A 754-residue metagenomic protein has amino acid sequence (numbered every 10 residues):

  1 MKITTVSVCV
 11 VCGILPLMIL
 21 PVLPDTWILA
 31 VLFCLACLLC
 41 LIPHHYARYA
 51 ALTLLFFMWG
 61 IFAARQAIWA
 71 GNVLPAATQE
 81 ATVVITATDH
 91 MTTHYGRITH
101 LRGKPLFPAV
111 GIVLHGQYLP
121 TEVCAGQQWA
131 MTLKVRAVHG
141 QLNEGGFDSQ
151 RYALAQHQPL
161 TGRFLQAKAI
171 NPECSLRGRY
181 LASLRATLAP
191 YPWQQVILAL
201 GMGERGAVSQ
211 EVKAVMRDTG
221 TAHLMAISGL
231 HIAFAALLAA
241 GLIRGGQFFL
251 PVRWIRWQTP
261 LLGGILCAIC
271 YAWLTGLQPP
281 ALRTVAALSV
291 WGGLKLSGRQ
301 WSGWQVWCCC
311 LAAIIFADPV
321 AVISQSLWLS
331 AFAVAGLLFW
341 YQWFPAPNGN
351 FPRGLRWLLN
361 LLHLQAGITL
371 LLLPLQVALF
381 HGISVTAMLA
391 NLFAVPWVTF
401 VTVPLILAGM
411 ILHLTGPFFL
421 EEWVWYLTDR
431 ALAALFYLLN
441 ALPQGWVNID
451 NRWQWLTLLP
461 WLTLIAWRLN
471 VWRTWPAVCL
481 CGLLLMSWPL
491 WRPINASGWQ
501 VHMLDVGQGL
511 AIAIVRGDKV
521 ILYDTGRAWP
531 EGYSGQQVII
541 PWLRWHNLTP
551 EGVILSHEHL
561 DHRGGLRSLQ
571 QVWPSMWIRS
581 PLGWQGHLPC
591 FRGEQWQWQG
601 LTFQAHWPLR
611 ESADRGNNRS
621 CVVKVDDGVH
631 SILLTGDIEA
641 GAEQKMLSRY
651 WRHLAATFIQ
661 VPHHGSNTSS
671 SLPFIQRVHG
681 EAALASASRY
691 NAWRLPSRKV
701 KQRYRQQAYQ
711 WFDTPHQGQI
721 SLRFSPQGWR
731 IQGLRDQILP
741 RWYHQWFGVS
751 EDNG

Functional and structural regions predicted by a protein language model:
M1-V73, E80-V84, I243-I255, T259 (+6 more regions): Transmembrane helix-bundle segments that form internal channels/tunnels in multi-pass membrane proteins, characterized
V22-L23, A272-A281, L296-Q300, A317-L327 (+2 more regions): Membrane-interface helix caps and helix-loop-helix hairpins in membrane proteins
L54-H223, Y533, Q537-P541, W545-T549 (+7 more regions): Membrane-interface helix/helix-cap signal primarily in integral membrane proteins
A155-A287, G292-G293, W596, F603 (+3 more regions): Aromatic-rich juxtamembrane segments at the membrane interface
I232-P251, L288-K295, V334-F344, L405-G409 (+3 more regions): Membrane-interfacial alpha-helical segments at the cytosolic side of multi-pass membrane proteins
I315-F316, V320-V322, N440-G552, G583-F658 (+1 more regions): Core dinuclear metal-dependent hydrolase active-site scaffold
P550-D561, I659-H663: Metallo-beta-lactamase
E643-Q719: Cap/insert and terminal regions of metallo-dependent hydrolase folds
